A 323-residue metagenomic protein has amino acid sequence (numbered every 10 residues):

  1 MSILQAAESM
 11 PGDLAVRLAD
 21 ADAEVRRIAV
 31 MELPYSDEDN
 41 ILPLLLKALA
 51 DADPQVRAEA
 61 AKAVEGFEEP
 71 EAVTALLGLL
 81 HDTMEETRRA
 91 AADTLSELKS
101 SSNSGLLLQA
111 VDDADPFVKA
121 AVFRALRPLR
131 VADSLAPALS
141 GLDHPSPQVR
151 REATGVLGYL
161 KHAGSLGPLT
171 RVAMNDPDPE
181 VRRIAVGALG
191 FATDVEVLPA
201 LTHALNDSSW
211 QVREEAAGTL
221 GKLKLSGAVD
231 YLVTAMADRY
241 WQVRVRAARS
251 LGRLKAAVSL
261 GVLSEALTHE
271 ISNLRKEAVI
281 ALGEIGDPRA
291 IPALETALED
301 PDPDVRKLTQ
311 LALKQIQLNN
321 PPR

Functional and structural regions predicted by a protein language model:
M1-G66, K307, K314: N-terminal alpha-helical scaffold/docking segments in eukaryotic complex subunits
A6-R17, E38-A50, E69-H81, S100-D112 (+7 more regions): Amphipathic alpha-helical scaffolding segments comprising HEAT/armadillo-like alpha-solenoid repeats
A21-D22, A52-D53, T83-M84, A114-D115 (+6 more regions): Short inter-helical turns and helix N-cap capping residues of alpha-solenoid HEAT/ARM repeat scaffolds
E32, A63-G66, T94-E97, A125-P128 (+8 more regions): Core register positions within helices of long alpha-helical scaffolds
F67, E86, L98, D115-P116 (+8 more regions): Core solenoid repeat modules with strong leucine/isoleucine-rich periodicity, prominently canonical LRR arrays but also
A237-L311: Ankyrin-repeat and related helical/solenoid repeat scaffolds used for protein-protein interactions
